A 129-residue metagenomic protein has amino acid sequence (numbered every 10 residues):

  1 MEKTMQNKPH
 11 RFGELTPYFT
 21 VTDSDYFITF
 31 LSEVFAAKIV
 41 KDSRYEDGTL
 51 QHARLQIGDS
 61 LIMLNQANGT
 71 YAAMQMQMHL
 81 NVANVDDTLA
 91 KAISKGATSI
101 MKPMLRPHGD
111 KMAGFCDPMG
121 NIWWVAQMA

Functional and structural regions predicted by a protein language model:
M1-H10, Q51, Q56, L89-A129: Vicinal oxygen chelate
M1-I28, M76-M78, A126-A129: N-terminal beta-strand motif that seeds the catalytic metal site of vicinal oxygen chelate
E14-T22, H52-Q56, A67-I93, K111-C116: Vicinal oxygen chelate
Y18-L61: Core segments of cupin and vicinal oxygen chelate
S32-V34, T70, S94-K95, A129: Short, glycine/charged-enriched secondary-structure capping and boundary segments
Y45-G48, T70, R106-P107: A short beta-turn/loop motif at secondary-structure boundaries
I62-L64, V125: Generic preference for hydrophobic
